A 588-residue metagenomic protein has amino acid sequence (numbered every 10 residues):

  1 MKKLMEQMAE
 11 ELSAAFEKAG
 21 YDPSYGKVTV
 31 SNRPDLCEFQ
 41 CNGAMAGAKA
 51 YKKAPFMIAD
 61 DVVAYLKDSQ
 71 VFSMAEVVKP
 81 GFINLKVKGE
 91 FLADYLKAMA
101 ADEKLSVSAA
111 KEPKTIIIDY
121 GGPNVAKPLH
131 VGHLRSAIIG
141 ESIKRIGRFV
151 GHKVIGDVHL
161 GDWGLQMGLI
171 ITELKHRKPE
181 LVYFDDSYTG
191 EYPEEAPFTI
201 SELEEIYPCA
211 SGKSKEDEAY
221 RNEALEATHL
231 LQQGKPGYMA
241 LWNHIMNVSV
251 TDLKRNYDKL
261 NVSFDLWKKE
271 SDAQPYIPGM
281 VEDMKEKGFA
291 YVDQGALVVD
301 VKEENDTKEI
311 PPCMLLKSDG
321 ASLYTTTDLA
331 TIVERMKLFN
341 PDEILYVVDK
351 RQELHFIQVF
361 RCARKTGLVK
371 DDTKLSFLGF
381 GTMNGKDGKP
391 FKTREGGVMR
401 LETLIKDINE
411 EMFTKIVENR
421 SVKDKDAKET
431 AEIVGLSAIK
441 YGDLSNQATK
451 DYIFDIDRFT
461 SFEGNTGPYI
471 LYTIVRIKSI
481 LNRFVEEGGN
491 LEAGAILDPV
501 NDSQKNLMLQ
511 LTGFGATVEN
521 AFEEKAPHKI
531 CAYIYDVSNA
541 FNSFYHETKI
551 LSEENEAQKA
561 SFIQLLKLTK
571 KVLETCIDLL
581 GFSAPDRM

Functional and structural regions predicted by a protein language model:
M1-A93, K111-M588: Non-catalytic interaction-recognition regions
D94-M99: Short, charged, solvent-exposed linker or helix-capping segments at domain edges/interfaces that act as flexible hinges
D102-K114: Short, cationic low-complexity segments
